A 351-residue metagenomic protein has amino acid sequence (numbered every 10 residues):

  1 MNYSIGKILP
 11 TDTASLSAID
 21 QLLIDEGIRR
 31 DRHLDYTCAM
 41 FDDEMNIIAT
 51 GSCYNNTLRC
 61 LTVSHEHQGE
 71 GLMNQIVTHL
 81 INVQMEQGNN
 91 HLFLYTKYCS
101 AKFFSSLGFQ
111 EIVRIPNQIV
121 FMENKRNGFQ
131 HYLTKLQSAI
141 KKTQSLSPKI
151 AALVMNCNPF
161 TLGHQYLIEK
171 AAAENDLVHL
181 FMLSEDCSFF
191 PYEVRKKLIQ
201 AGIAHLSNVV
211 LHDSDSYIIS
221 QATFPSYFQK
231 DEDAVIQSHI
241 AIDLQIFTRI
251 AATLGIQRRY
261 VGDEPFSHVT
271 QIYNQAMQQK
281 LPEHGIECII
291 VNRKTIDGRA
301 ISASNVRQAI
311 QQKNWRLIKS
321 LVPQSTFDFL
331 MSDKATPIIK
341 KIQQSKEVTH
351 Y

Functional and structural regions predicted by a protein language model:
M1-R30, F41, N46: Short amphipathic alpha-helix that is part of the acyltransferase structural core
L34, Y54, I115-P116: Structural motif
D35, L58, P148: Short coil/loop residues immediately preceding or within conserved phosphate-binding loops of NTP-utilizing enzyme
A39, M45-T62: Conserved beta-strand in the GNAT
M40-E44, N175-V178: A generic structural motif
H67, G71-H79, G163: Conserved acetyl-CoA pyrophosphate-binding loop and the N-cap/start of the following alpha-helix in GNAT-like
Q84-K97: Conserved GNAT acetyl-CoA-binding A-motif
T96, A101-F109, R114-Y351: Nucleotidyltransferase catalytic core that binds NTPs
